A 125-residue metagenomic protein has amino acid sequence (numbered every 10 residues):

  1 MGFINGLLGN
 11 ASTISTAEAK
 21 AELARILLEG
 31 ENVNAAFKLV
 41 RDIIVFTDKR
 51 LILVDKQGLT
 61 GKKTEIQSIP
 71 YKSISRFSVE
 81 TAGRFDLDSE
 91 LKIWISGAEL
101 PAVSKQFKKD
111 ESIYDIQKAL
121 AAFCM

Functional and structural regions predicted by a protein language model:
G2-L27, A36, L59-M125: Acidic, Ser/Thr- and proline-rich intrinsically disordered linker/docking segments of eukaryotic scaffolds
F37-T60: Conserved beta-hairpin
